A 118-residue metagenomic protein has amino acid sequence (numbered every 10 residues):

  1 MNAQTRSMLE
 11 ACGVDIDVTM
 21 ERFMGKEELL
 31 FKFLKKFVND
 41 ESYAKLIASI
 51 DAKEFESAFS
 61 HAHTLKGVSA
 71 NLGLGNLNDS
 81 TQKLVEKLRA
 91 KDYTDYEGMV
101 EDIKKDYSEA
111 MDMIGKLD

Functional and structural regions predicted by a protein language model:
M1-R6: C-terminal compact regulatory domains
C12-T64, T94-D118: Long, amphipathic alpha-helical coiled-coil segments characteristic of histidine-phosphotransfer scaffolds
S42, E54-H61, S69-R89: Short, well-ordered alpha-helical segments that carry or flank key catalytic/ligand-binding motifs at enzyme/regulatory
